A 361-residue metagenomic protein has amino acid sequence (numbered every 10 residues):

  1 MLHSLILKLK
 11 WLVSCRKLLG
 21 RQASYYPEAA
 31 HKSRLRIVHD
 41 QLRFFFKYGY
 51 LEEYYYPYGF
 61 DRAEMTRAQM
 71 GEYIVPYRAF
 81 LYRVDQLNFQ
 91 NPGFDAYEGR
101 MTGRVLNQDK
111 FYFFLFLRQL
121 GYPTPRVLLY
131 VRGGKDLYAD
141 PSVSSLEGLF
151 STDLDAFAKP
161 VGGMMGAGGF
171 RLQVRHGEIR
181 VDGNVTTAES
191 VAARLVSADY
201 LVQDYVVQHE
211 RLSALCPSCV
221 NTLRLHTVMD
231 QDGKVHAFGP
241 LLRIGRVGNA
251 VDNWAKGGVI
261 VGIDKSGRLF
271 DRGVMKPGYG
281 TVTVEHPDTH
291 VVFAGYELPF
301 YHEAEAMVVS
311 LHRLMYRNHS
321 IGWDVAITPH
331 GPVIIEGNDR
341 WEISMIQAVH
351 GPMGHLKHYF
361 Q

Functional and structural regions predicted by a protein language model:
M1-Y25: Intrinsically disordered, low-structural-confidence terminal and linker regions
L18-G148, M164, V308: Conserved N-proximal alpha/beta basic substrate-recognition cap immediately N-terminal to, or forming the N-lobe
V131, P160-G162, H176, D204-V206 (+4 more regions): Short, flexible loop/turn elements at secondary-structure junctions
G134-Y138, M165-G169, K234, G248 (+1 more regions): Short catalytic/ligand-binding loop motif for oxyanion handling, primarily in non-cytosolic enzymes, centered on
F150, G162-M164, C216-V220, Y316-R317: A short catalytic or substrate-binding loop motif that flags glycine-/basic-rich loops and adjacent residues that bind
L154, D182-M275: Phosphate-binding site of ATP-dependent enzymes
A156-A188: Glycine-rich phosphate-binding loop of ATP-grasp-fold ATP-dependent ligases
T281-V309, R313-S320, I327-Q361: C-terminal active-site "lid" helix and adjoining low-complexity regulatory extension at the edge of ATP-using catalytic
